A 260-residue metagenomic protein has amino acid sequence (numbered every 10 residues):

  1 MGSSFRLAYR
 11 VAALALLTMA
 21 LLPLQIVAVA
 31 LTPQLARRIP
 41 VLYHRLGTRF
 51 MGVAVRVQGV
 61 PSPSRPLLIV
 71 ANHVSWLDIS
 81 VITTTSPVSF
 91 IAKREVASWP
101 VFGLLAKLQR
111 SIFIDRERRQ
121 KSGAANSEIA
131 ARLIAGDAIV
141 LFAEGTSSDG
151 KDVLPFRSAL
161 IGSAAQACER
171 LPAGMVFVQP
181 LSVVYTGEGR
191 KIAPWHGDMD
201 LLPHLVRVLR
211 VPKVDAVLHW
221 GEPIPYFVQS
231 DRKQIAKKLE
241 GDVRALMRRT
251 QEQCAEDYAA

Functional and structural regions predicted by a protein language model:
M1-R56, L104-L108, K213: A transmembrane-helix-recognition feature enriched in membrane-embedded lipid enzymes and envelope glyco-/phospholipid
L21-L22, A30, Q34, R49-F50 (+2 more regions): Catalytic core of membrane glycerolipid acyltransferases/transacylases, capturing the structured, soluble-facing
V29-P33, Q120, T146-D149, P225-Y226: Short histidine/acidic/glycine/proline-rich micro-motifs that form metal- and phosphate-coordinating active-site loops
G59-P63, E128-L133: Short amphipathic alpha-helix with an adjacent loop that forms part of the alpha/beta core around
P66-L68, S111, A138-F142, F177: Residue-level preference for the first positions of well-ordered beta-strands
F102-G103, G150-D231: A cross-family acyltransferase "interaction/gating" segment
S122, I129-A130, G136-F156: Soluble extracytoplasmic domains of inner/organellar membrane proteins
D215-A260: A cross-taxonomic marker for long C-terminal extensions/tails that follow the last structured domain
